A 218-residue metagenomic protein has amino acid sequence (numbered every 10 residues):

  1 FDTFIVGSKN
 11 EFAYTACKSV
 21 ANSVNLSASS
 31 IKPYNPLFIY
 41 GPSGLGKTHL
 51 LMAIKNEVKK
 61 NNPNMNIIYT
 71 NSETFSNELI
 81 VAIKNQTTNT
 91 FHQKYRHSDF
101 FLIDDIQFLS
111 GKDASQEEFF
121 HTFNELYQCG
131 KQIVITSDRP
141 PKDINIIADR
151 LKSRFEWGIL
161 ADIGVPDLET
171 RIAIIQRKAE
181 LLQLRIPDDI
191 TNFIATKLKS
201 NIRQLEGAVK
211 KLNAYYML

Functional and structural regions predicted by a protein language model:
D2-P36: Pre-Walker A (pre-P-loop) alpha-helix and adjacent loop at the N terminus of AAA/AAA+ ATPase modules, a conserved
F12, L50, I54: Hydrophobic positions on the alpha1 helix immediately C-terminal to the Walker A/P-loop
S29-L51: Walker A/P-loop nucleotide-binding motif
N64-F100, D113: Short glycine-rich substrate-engagement loop in P-loop NTPases that contacts/grips substrate
I80-K84, P141-W157: Short regulatory helix/loop adjacent to the ATP-binding pocket of P-loop NTPases
N145, G158-T170: Conserved AAA+ ATPase "SRH/arginine-finger" region at the nucleotide-binding site
G158, T170-R185, Y215: Conserved AAA+ ATPase "sensor/coupling" helix adjacent to the nucleotide-binding pocket
Q176-E180, I190-K197, R203-L218: C-terminal helical "lid" of AAA+/P-loop NTPase domains
